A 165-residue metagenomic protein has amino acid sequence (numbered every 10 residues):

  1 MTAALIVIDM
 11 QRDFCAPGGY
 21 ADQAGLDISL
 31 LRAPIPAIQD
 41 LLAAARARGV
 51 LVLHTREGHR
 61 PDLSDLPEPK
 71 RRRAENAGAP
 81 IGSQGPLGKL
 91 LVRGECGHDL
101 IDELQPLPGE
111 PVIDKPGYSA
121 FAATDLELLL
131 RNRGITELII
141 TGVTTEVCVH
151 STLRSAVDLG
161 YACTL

Functional and structural regions predicted by a protein language model:
M1-L107: Active-site acidic carboxylates
A44, E103, L129, S155-V157: Hydrophobic/aromatic ligand-binding patch that stacks against planar heteroaromatic rings of cofactors or nucleotides
A47-V50, G134, G160: Glycine-centered short loops/turns at secondary-structure junctions
V52, C163-L165: Hydrophobic beta-strand scaffold residues
L90-I139: Internal catalytic-core helix/loop-beta-alpha segment that presents or stabilizes conserved functional determinants
E137-C148: Glycine-rich anion-binding loop/nest that anchors nucleotide
V149-L159: Short Gly/Thr/Asp-enriched flexible loops that form oxyanion-binding sites at enzyme active sites
